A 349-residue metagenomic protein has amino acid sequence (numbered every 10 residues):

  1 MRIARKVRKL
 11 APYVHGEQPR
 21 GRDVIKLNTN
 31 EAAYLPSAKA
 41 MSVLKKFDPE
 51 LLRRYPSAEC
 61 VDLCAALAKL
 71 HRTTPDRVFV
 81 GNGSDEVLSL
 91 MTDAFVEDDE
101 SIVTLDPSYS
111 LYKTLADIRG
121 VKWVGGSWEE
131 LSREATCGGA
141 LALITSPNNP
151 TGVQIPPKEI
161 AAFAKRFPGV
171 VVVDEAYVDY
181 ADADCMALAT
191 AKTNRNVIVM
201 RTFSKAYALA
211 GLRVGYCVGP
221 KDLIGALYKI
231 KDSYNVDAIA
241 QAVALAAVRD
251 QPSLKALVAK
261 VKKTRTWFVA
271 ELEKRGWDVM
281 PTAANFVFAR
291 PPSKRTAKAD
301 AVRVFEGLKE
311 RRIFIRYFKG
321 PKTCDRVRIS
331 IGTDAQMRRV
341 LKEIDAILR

Functional and structural regions predicted by a protein language model:
M1-R54: N-terminal "arm"/small-domain region of PLP-dependent enzymes with the aminotransferase-like
E59, N196-M280: PLP-dependent aminotransferase class I/II
V61-S101, R119: Phosphate-binding glycine-rich loop
A94-T145, P150, Q154: PLP-dependent aminotransferase-like
E129-G138, P150-L209: Active-site pre-lysine segment of PLP-dependent enzymes
K158, E310-R311, R316, G320-R349: PLP-dependent enzyme catalytic core of the Aspartate aminotransferase-like
V261-K262, L272-R311: Conserved PLP-binding catalytic core of the aspartate aminotransferase-like
